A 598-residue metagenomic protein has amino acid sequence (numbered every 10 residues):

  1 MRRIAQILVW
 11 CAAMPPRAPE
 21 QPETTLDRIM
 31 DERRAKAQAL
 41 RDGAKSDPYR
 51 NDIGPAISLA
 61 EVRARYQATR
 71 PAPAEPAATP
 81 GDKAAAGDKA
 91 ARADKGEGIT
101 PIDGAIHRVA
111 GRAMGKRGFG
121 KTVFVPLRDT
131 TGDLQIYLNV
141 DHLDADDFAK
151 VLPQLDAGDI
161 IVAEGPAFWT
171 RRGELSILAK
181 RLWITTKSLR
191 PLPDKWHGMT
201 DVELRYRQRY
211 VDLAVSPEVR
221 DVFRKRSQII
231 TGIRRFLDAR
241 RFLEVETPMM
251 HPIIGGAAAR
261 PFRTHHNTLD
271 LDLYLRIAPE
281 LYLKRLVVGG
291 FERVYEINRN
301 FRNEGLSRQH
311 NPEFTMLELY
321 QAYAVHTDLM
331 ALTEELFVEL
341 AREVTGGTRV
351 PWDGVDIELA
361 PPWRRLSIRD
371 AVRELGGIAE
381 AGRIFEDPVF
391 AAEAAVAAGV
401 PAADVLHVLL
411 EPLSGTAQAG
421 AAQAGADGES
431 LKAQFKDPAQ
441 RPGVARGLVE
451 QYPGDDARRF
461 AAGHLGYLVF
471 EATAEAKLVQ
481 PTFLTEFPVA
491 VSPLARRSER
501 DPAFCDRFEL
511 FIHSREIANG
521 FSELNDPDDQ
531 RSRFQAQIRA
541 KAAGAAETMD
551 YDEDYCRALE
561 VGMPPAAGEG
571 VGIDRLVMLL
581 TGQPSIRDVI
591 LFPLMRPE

Functional and structural regions predicted by a protein language model:
R2-Q6: Intrinsic disorder/low-complexity segments
L8-E598: Class II aminoacyl-tRNA synthetase catalytic cores and aaRS-like
